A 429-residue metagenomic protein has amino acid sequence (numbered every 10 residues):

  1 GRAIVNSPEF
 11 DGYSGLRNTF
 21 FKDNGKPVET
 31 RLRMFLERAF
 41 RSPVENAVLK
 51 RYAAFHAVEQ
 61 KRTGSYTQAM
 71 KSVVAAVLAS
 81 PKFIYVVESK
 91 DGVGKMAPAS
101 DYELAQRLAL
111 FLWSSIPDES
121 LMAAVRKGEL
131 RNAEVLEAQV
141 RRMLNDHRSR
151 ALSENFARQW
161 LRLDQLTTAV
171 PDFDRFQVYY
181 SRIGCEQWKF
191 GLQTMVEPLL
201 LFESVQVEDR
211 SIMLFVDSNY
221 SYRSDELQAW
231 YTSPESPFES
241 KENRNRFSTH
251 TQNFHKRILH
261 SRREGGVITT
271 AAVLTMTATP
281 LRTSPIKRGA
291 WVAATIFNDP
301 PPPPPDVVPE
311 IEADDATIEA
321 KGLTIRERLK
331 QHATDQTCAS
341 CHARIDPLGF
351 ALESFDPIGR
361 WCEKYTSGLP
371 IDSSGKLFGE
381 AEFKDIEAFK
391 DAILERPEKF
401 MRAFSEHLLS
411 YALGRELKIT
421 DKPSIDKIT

Functional and structural regions predicted by a protein language model:
G1-Y411, K422-T429: Active-site substrate-binding loop specific to GH73 endo-beta-N-acetylglucosaminidase modules in bacterial autolysins
L413-L417: Axial heme c-ligation environment in periplasmic c-type cytochrome domains
